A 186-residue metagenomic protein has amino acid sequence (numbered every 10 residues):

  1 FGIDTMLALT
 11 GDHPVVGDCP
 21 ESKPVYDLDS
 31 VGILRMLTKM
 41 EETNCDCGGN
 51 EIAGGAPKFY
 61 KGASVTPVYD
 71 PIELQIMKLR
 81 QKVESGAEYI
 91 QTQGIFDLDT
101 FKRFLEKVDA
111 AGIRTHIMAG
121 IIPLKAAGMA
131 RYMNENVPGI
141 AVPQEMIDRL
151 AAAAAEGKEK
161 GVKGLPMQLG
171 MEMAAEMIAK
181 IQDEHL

Functional and structural regions predicted by a protein language model:
F1-R35: Flexible, glycine-rich active-site loops centered on histidine and acidic residues that chelate a metal or position
M6-A8, K61-V65, V83, I90-T92 (+2 more regions): Hydrophobic faces of well-ordered beta-strands that scaffold small-molecule active sites in alpha/beta enzyme cores
L7-A8, E88-D97, P166-G170: Catalytic beta/alpha-barrel core
T10-V15, V65-Y69, I95-T100, I121-A126: Active-site-proximal loop/turn and secondary-structure-junction residues that shape catalytic pockets, frequently
D18-C19, E73-L74, R103, G128-V137: Short, well-ordered secondary-structure micro-motifs
P24-P57, S64-Y69, A110-A179: Active-site pocket-lining/capping segments in soluble small-molecule metabolic enzymes
C47, P71-S85: Active-site glycine-rich loop that binds ribose-phosphate moieties when present
